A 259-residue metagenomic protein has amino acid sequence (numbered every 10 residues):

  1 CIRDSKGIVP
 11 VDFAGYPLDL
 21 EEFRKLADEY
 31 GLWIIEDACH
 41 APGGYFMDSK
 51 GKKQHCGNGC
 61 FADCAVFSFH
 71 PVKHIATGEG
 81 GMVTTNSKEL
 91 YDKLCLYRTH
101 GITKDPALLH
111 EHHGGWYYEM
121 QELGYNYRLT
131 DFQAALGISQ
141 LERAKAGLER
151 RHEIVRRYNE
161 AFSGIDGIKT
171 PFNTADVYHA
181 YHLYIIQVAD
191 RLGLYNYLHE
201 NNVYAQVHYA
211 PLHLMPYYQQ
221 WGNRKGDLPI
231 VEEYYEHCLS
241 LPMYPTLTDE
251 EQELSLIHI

Functional and structural regions predicted by a protein language model:
C1-S5, I257-I259: Conserved small/polar residues in nucleotide/adenosyl-binding loops
K6, W33, D63-C64, Y204: Proline-centered loop/turn at the N-terminus of a beta-strand
G7-V11, Y16-K25, E29, A41 (+3 more regions): PLP-dependent aminotransferase class I/II
G15-L18, I34, A76: Hydrophobic/aromatic residue at the end of a short beta strand that borders the catalytic acidic motif
G31, F61-D63, D166: Residue-level detector of structured alpha->beta connecting loops
I34-E36, F67, T85, V207: Hydrophobic residues in well-ordered beta-strands that form the structural core
E36-A76, W116-Q121: Conserved active-site segment immediately N-terminal to the catalytic lysine that forms the internal aldimine
C60-K104: Active-site PLP attachment segment
